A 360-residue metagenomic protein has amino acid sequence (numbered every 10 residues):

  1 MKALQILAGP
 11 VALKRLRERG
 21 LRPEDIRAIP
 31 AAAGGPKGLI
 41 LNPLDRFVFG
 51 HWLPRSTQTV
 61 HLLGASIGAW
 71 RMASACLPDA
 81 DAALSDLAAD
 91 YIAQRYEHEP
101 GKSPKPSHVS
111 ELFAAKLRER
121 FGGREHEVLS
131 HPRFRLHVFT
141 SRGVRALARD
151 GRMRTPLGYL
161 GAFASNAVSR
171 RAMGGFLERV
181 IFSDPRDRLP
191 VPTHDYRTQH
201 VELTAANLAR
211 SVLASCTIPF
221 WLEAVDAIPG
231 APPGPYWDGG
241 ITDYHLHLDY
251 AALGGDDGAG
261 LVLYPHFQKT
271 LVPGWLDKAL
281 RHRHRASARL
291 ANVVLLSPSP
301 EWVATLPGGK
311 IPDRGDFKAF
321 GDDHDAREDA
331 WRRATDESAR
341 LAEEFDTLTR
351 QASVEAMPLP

Functional and structural regions predicted by a protein language model:
M1-H61, S74-P360: Patatin-like phospholipase
S66: Catalytic nucleophile serine of serine hydrolases, specifically the conserved "nucleophile elbow" pentapeptide
